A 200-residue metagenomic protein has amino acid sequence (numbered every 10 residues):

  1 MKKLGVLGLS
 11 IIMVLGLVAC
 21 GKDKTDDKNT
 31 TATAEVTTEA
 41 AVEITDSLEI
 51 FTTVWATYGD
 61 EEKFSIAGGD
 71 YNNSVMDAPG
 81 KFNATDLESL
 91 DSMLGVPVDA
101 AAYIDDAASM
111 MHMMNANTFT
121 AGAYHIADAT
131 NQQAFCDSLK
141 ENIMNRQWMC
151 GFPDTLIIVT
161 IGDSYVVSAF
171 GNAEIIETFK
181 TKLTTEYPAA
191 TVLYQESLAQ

Functional and structural regions predicted by a protein language model:
M1-L4, G8: Positively charged n-region of N-terminal signal peptides that target proteins for export
V6, K22-K81: N-terminal, intrinsically disordered, polar/charged segments of Gram-positive cell-envelope systems that serve as
L15-A19: C-terminal motif of bacterial Sec signal peptides marking the signal peptidase cleavage site
W55, G59-H112, N131-M149: Surface-exposed, low-hydrophobicity interaction/linker segments
D99, A127-A134, E141-N145, F152-P153 (+4 more regions): Surface-exposed, polar/charged faces of alpha-helical domains in mature secreted/periplasmic/lumenal proteins
M113-M114, C150-Q195: A short, solvent-exposed beta-edge/loop patch
T118-D128: A short acidic-to-branched-hydrophobic micro-motif
